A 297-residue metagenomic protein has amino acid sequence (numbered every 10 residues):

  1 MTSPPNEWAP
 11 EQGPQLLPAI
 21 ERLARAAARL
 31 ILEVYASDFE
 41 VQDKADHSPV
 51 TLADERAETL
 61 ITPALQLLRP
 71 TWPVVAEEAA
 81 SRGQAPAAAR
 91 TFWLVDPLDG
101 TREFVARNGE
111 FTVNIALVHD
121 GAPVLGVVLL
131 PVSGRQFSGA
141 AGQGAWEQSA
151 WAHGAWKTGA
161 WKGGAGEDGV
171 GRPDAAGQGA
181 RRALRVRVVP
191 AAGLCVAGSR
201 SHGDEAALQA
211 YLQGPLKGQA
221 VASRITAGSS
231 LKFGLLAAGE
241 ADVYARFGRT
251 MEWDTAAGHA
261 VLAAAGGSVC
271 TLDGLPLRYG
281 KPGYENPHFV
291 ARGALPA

Functional and structural regions predicted by a protein language model:
M1-L98, W161-V170, A175, A206-A210 (+2 more regions): N-terminal subdomain of lithium-sensitive/metallo-dependent phosphomonoesterases centered on the IMPase/IPPase/PAP
M1-R22, H153, K157-A160, E167-R172 (+3 more regions): Oxyanion/phosphate-interacting regions
I31, D54, L65, T101 (+5 more regions): Residue-level signal for inorganic ion chemistry
E55, T59, E78, P97-G100 (+6 more regions): Generic detector of well-ordered alpha-helical packing
A76, G198-S199, R246-F247: Thr-Gly-centered strand-to-loop micro-motif
P86-A87, V105-G109, G139, K281-G283: Short glycine/proline-enriched turns and hinge-like loops at secondary-structure junctions
A89-P131: Glycine-rich active-site/cofactor-binding loop and its immediate structural neighborhood
A116-G234, G283-A297: Acidic beta-strand-loop-alpha-helix segment within the catalytic core of divalent metal-dependent phosphate-processing
